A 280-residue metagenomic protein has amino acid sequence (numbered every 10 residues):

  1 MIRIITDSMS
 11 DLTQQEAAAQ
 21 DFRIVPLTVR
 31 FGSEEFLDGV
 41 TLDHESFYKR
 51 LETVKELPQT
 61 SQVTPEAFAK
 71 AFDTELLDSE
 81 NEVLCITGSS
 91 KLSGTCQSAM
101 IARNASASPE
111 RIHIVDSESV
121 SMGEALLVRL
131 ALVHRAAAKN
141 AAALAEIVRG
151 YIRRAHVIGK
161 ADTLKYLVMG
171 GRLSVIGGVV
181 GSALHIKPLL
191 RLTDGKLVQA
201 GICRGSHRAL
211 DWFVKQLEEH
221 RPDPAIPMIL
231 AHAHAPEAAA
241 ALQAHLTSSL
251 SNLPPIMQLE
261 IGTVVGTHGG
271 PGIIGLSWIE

Functional and structural regions predicted by a protein language model:
R3, M9-R23, T28-R30, E34 (+5 more regions): Mixed-charge interfacial surface used for oligomerization/domain docking and macromolecular partner engagement
L37-C85, S89-A105: Class I S-adenosyl-L-methionine
